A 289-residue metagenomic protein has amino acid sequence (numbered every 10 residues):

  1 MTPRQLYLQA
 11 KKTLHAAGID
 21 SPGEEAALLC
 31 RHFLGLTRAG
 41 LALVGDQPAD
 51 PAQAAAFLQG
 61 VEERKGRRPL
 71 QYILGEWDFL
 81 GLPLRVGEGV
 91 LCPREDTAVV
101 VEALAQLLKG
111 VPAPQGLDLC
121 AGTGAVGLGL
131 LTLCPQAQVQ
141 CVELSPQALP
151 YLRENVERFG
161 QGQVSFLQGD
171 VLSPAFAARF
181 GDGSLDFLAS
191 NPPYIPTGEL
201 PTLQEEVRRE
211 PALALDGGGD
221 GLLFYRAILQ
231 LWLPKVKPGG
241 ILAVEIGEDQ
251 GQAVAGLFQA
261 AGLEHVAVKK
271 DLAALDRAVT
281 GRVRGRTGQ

Functional and structural regions predicted by a protein language model:
M1-A42, D46-A49: Non-catalytic accessory regions of SAM-dependent methyltransferases
L14, L108, V156, W232 (+1 more regions): Conserved hydrophobic residues forming the short capping helix/wall of the S-adenosyl-L-methionine
L29, L188-N191, E210: Hydrophobic beta-strand segment of the Class I
C30-Q106: Conserved AdoMet
E95-P201, A227, D249: Conserved SAM/SAH cofactor-binding pocket of Class I
Y194-F224: Mobile active-site "lid"/loop adjacent to the S-adenosyl-L-methionine
G219-R282: Conserved Class I SAM-dependent methyltransferase catalytic core
G285-Q289: Flexible, glycine-/basic-rich loop-and-beta segments that form/coincide with the SAM-dependent methyltransferase
